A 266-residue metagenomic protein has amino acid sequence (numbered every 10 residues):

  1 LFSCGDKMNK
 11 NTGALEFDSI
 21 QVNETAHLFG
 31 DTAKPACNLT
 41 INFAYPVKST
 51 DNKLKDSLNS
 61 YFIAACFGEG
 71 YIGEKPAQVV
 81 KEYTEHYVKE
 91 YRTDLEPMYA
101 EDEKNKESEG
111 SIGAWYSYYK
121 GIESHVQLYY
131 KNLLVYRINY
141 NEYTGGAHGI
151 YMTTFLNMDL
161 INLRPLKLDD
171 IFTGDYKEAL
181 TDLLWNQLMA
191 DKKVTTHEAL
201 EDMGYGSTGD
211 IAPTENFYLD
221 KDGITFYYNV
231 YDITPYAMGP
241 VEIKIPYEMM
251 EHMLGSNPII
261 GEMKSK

Functional and structural regions predicted by a protein language model:
L1-F2: Sec-dependent bacterial lipoprotein signal peptides
G5-T154, L160-K266: Compositionally biased intrinsically disordered regions enriched in Thr/Gly
